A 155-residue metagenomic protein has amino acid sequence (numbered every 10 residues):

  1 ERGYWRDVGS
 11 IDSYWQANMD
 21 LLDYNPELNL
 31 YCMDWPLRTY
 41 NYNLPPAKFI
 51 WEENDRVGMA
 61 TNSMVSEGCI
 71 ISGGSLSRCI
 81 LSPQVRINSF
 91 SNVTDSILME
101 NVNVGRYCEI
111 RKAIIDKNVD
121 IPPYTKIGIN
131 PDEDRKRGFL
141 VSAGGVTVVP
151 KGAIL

Functional and structural regions predicted by a protein language model:
E1-L155: Left-handed beta-helix
